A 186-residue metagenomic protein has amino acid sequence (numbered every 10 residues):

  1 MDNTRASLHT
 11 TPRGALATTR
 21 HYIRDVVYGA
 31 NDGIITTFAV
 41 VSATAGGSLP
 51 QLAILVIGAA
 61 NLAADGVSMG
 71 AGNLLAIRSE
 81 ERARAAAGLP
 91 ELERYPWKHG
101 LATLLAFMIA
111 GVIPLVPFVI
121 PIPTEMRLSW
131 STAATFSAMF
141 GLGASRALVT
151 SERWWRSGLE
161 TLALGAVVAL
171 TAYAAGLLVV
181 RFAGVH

Functional and structural regions predicted by a protein language model:
M1-P114, P121-I122, L128-G141, S145 (+2 more regions): Hydrophobic, small-residue-rich transmembrane alpha-helices and their short perimembrane loops in multi-pass membrane
L115-F118, R181: Conserved helix-loop functional segments at active or binding sites
T135, L164-G176: Selective transmembrane alpha-helices of multi-pass membrane proteins
G141-V167: Interfacial loop-to-transmembrane junctions
Y173-H186: Juxtamembrane boundary at the C-terminal end of a transmembrane helix
